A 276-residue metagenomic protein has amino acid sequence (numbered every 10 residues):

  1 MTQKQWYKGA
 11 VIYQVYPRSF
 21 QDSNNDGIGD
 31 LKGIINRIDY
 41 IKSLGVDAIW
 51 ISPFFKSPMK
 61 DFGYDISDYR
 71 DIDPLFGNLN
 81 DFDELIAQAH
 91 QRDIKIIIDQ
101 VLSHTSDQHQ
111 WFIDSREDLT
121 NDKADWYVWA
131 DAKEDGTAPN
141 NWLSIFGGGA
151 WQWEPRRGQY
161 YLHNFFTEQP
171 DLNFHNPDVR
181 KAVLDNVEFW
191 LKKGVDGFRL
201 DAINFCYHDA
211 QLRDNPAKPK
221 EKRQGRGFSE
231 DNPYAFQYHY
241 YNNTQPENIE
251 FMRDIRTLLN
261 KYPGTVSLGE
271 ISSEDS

Functional and structural regions predicted by a protein language model:
T2-E188, K192, F205-E274: Acidic/aromatic-lined carbohydrate-recognition and catalytic surfaces of CAZymes acting on diverse glycans
I49, F198-L200: Hydrophobic residues within beta-strands of alpha/beta enzymes
V195: Conserved protein kinase catalytic-loop anchor
